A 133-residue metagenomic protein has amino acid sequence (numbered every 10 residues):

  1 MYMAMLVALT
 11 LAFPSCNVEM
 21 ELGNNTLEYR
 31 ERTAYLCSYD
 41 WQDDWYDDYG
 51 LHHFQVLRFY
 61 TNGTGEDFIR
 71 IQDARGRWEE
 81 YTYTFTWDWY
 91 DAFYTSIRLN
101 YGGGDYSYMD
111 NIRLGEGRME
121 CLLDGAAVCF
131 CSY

Functional and structural regions predicted by a protein language model:
M1-L6: Sec-dependent signal peptide recognition, specifically the positively charged N-region followed immediately by
A12-S15: C-terminal motif of bacterial Sec signal peptides marking the signal peptidase cleavage site
N17-T84, D91-Y133: Lipid interaction determinants
